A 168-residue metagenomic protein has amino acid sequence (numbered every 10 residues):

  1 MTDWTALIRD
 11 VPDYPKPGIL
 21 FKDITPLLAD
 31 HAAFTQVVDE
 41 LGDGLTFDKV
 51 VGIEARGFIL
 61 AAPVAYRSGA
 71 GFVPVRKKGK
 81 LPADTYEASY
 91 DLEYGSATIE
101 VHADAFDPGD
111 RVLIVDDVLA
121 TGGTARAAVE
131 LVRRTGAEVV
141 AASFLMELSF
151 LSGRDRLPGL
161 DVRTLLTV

Functional and structural regions predicted by a protein language model:
M1-V168: PRPP-associated nucleotide enzymes
